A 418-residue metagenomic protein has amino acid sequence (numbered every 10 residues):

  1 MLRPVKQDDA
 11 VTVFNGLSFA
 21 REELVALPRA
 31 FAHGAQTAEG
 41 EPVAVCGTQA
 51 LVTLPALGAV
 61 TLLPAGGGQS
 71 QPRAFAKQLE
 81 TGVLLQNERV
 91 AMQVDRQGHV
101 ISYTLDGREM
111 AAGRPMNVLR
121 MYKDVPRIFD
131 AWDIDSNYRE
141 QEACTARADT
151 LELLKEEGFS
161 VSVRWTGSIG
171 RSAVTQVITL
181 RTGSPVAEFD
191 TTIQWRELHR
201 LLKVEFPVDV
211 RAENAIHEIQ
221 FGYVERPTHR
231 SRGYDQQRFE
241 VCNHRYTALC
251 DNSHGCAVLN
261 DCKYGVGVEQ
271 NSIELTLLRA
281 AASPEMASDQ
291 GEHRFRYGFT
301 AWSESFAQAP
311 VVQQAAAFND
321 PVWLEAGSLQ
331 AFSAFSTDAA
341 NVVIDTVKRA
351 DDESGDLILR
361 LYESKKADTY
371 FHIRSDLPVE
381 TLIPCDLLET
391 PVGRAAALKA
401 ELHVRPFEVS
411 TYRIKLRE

Functional and structural regions predicted by a protein language model:
L2-E418: C-terminal (or distal) subdomains of carbohydrate-active enzymes
